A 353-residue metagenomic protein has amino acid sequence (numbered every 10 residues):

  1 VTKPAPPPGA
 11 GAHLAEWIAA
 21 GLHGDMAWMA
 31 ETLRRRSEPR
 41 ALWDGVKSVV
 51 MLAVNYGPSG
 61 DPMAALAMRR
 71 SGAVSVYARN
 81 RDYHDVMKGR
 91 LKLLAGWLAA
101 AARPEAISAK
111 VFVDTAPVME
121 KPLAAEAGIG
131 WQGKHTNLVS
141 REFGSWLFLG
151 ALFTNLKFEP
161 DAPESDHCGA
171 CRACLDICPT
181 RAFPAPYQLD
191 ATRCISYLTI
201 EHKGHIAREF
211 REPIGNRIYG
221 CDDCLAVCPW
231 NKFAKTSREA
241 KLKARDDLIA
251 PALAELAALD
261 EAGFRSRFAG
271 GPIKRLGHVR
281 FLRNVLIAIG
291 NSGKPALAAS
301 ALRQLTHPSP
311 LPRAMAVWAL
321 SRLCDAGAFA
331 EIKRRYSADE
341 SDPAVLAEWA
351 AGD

Functional and structural regions predicted by a protein language model:
V1-H167, I206, S337-P343: Auxiliary alpha/beta "docking" domains used to position bulky ligands
A173-Y197, K203, R217-K241, S300: Iron-sulfur cluster-binding cysteine motifs and their immediate structural context in ferredoxin-like electron-transfer
F264-R267, G293-T306, D325-S337: Amphipathic alpha-helical scaffolding segments comprising HEAT/armadillo-like alpha-solenoid repeats
H278, P308-P310, S341-D342: Short inter-helical turns and helix N-cap capping residues of alpha-solenoid HEAT/ARM repeat scaffolds
L282-V285, A316-V317, W349: Conserved hydrophobic register position within alpha-solenoid helical repeats
I289, G293, L320, C324-D325 (+1 more regions): Alpha-solenoid repeat junctions
A314, D325-D353: Eukaryotic acidic, Ser/Thr-rich intrinsically disordered low-complexity regions
